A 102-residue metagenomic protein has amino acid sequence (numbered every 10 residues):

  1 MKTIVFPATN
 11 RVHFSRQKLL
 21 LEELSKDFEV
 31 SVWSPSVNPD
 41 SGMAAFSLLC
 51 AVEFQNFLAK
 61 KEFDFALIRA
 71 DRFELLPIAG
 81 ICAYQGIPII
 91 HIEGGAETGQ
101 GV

Functional and structural regions predicted by a protein language model:
M1-S36: N-terminal subdomain of nucleotide-sugar transferases
P7-N10, F14, P39-V102: Active-site and donor-binding regions of nucleotide-sugar-utilizing enzymes
